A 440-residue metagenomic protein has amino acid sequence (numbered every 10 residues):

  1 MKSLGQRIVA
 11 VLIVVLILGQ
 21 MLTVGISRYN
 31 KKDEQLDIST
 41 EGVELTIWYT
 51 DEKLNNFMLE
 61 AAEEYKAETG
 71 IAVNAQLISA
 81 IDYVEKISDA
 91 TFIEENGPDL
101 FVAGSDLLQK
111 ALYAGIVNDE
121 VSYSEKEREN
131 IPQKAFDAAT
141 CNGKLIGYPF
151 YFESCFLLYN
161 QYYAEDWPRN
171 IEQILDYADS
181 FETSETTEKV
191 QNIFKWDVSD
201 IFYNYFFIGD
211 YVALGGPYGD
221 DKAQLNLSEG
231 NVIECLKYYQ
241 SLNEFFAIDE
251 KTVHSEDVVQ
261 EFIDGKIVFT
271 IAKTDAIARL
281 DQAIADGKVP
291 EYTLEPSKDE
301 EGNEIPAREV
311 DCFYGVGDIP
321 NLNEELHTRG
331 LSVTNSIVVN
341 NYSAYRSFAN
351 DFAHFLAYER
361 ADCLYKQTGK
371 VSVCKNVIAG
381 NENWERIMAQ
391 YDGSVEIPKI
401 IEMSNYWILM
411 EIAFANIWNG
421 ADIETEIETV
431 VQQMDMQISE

Functional and structural regions predicted by a protein language model:
I13-L18, S27, D362-C363, A379 (+1 more regions): Conserved C-terminal helix/tail region of periplasmic/extracytoplasmic solute-binding proteins
S27-K31, A278, T293-E304, L331-N405: Mature extracytoplasmic/periplasmic domains
E68-I131, Q161-R169, E261, V268-F269 (+1 more regions): Extracytoplasmic "Venus flytrap"/periplasmic binding protein-like
D89-F92, G97-D99, K126-Y162, P320-G330 (+1 more regions): A structural signal for short loop-to-beta-strand junctions that line the ligand-binding cleft of periplasmic/secreted
G104-F156, D166, E172-L175, E185-T186 (+1 more regions): Hinge/lid segment of periplasmic solute-binding proteins
I146-F150, C155, L175-L225, N231 (+1 more regions): Extracytoplasmic/periplasmic solute-binding protein
Y177-A178, K222-T252: Glycine-centered hinge/linker elements that transmit conformational signals in sensory and ligand-binding systems
K237-S343: Extracytoplasmic/periplasmic substrate-binding proteins
